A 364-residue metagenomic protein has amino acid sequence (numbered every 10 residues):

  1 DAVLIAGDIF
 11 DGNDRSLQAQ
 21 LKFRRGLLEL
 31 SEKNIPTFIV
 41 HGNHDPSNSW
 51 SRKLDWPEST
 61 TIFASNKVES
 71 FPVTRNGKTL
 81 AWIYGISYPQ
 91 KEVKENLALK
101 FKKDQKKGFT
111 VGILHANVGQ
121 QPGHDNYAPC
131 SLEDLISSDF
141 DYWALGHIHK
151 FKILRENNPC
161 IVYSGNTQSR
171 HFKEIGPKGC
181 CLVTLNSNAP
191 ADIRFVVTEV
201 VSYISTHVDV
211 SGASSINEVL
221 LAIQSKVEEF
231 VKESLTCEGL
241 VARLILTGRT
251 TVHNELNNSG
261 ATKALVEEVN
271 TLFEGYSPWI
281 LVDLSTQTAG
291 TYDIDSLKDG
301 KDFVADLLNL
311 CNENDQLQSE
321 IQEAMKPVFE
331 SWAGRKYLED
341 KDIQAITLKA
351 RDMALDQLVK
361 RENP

Functional and structural regions predicted by a protein language model:
D1-L21, D340-L348: N-terminal active-site segment of His-dependent metallophosphoesterases
A2, N13-D192: His/Asp/Glu-rich metal-coordinating catalytic cores of metallo-dependent phosphodiesterases/hydrolases acting on
A6, G146, T247: Conserved residues at the C-terminal ends of beta-strands
D8, N34, V359-E362: Generic low-complexity, intrinsically disordered sequence content enriched in small uncharged/hydrophobic residues
D8, R170, V201: Flexible, active-site-adjacent loop/turn segments at secondary-structure boundaries
D8-G12, N117-G119, R249-T251: A short, flexible beta-alpha/helix-coil linker loop
T198-P364: Accessory, non-catalytic peripheral segments of nucleic-acid enzymes
